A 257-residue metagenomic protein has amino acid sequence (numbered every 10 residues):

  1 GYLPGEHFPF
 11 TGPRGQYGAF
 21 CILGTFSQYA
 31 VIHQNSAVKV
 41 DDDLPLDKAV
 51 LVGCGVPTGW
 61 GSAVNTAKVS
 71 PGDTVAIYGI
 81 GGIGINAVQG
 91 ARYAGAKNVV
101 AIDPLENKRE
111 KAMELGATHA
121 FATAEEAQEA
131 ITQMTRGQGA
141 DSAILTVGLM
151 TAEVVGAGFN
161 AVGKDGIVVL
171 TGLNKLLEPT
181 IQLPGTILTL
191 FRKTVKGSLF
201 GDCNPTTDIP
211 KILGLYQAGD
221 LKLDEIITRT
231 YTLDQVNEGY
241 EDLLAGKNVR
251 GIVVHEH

Functional and structural regions predicted by a protein language model:
G1-A37: Glycine-rich phosphate/adenylate-binding loop and adjacent beta-alpha elements of nucleotide- or dinucleotide-binding
Y29, N35-S36, D41-E129: Mid-domain Rossmann-like dinucleotide-binding core that forms the NAD(H)/NADP(H) cofactor-binding site
A37, A120, V195-G197, I226 (+1 more regions): Conserved beta-strand scaffold positions in the cores of enzyme catalytic domains, especially in NTP/NDP-utilizing
V40, G59, A91, A112 (+6 more regions): Residue-level signal for nonpolar/aromatic packing positions in well-ordered secondary structure
A67-S70, E106-T194, H257: Glycine-rich cofactor phosphate-binding loops and adjacent beta1-alpha1 units of small-molecule cofactor enzyme domains
A96-K97, G139-A140, D220-E225: A local structural motif
E126, G156-N160, K164, D202-H257: C-terminal hydrophobic helical "lid"/dimerization subdomain of Rossmann-like NAD(P)H-dependent oxidoreductases
